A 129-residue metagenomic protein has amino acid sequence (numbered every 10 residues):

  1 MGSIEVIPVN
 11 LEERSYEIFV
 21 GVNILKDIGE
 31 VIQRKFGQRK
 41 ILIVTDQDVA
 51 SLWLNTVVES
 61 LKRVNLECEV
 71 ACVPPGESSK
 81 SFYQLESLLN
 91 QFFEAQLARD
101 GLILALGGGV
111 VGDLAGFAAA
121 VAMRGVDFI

Functional and structural regions predicted by a protein language model:
M1-G101: ATP/NTP phosphate-donor binding region
K80-I129: Glycine/threonine-rich beta-strand-loop-alpha-helix active-site module that forms ligand/phosphate-binding
